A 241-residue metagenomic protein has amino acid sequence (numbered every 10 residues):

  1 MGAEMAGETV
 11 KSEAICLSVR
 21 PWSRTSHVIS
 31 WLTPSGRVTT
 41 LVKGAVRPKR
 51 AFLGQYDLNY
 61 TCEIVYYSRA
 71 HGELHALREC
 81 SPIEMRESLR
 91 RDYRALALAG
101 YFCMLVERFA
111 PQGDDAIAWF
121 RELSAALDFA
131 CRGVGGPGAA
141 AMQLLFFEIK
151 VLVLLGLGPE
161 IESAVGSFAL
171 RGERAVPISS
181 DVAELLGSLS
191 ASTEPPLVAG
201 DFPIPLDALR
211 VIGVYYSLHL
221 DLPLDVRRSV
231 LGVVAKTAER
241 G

Functional and structural regions predicted by a protein language model:
G2-G241: Non-catalytic alpha-helical scaffolds and adjoining flexible linkers that form interface surfaces for assembly
